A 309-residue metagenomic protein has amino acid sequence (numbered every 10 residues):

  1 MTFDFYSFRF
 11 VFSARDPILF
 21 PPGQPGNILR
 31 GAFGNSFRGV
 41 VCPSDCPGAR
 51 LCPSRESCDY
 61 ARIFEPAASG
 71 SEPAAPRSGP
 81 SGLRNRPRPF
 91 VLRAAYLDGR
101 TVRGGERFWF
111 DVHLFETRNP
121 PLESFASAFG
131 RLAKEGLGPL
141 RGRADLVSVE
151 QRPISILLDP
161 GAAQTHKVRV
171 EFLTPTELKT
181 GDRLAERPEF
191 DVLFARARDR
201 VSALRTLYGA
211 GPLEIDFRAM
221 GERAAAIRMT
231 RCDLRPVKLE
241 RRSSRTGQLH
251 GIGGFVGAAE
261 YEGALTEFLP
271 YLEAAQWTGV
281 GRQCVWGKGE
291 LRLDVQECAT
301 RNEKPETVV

Functional and structural regions predicted by a protein language model:
M1-V309: RNA-interacting cores
